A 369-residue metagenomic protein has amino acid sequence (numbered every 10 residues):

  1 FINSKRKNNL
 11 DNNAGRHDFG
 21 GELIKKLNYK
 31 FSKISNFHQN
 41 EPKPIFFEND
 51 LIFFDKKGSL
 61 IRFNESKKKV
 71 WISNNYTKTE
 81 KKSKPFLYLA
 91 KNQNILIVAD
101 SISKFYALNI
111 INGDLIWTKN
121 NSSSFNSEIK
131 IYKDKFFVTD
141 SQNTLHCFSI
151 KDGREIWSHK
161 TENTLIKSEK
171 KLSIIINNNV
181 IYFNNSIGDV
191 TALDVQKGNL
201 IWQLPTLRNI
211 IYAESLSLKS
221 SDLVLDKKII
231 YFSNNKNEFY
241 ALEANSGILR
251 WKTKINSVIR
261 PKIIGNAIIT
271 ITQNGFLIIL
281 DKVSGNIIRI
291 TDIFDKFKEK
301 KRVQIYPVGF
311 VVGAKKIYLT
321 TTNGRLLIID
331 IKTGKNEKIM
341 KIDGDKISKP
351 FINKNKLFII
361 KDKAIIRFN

Functional and structural regions predicted by a protein language model:
F1-Y29: Blade/loop signatures of beta-propeller domains
K25-I45, K69-A90, L115-K133, E155-N178 (+4 more regions): Extracytoplasmic beta-rich repeat domains
E48, D55-K56, D100-S101, D140-S141 (+8 more regions): Structural signature of WD-repeat beta-propellers
N64-K68, N109-G113, S149-G153, D194-G198 (+4 more regions): Short loop/turn segments that connect beta-strands within beta-propeller blades
I263-L280, N286, I290-I329: Loop/turn-rich, solvent-exposed surfaces of beta-rich toroidal or solenoidal domains
S284, K315-K316, T321-N369: C-terminal closing repeat unit and adjoining cap/tail of repeat-based domains
